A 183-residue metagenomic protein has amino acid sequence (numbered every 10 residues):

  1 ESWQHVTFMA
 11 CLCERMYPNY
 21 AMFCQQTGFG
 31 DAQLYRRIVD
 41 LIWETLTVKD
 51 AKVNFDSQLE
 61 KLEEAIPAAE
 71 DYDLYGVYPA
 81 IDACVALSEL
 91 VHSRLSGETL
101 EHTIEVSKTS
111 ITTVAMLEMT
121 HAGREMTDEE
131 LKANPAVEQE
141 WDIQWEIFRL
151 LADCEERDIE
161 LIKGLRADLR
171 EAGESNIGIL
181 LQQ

Functional and structural regions predicted by a protein language model:
W3-E140: Structured binding/interaction patches within domain cores
I111-Q183: C-terminal auxiliary extensions adjacent to catalytic cores
